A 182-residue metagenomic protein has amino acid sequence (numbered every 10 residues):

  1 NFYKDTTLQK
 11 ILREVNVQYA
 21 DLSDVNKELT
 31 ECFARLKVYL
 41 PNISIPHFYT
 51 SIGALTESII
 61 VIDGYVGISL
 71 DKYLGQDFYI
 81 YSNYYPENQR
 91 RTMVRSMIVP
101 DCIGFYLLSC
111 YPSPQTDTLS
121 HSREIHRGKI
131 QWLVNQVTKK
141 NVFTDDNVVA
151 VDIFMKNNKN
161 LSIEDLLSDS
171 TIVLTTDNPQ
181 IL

Functional and structural regions predicted by a protein language model:
F2, T6-L161, L174-N178: Acidic/His-rich structured neighborhood in mature extracellular/periplasmic domains
S168-L182: Accessory, usually C-terminal, subdomains that scaffold auxiliary metal cofactors
